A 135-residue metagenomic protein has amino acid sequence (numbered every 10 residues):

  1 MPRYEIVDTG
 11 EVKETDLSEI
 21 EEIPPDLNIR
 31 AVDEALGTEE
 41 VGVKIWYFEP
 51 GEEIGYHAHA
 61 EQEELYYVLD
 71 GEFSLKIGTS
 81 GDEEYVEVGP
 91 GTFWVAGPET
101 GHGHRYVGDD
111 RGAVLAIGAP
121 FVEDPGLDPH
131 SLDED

Functional and structural regions predicted by a protein language model:
M1-E40, G55, G126-D135: A short, N-terminal "cap"/entry segment at the start of jelly-roll beta-barrel domains of the cupin/DSBH fold
R3, G103-D135: Double-stranded beta-helix
N28-A31, K44-A60, P98: Conserved short histidine dyad/triad with adjacent acidic residue
D33-A35, I54-A60, I77, Y85-V86 (+1 more regions): Short histidine-centered beta-strand/loop micro-motifs that create catalytic or ligand/metal-coordination sites
Y47-E49, A60-T79, I117-P120: Short, conserved beta-strand element in jelly-roll/cupin
E53-G55, S74, T92-W94, P98-H104: Histidine-centered metal-chelating micro-motifs
T79-E99: Short acidic-glycine-tyrosine-enriched beta hairpin
